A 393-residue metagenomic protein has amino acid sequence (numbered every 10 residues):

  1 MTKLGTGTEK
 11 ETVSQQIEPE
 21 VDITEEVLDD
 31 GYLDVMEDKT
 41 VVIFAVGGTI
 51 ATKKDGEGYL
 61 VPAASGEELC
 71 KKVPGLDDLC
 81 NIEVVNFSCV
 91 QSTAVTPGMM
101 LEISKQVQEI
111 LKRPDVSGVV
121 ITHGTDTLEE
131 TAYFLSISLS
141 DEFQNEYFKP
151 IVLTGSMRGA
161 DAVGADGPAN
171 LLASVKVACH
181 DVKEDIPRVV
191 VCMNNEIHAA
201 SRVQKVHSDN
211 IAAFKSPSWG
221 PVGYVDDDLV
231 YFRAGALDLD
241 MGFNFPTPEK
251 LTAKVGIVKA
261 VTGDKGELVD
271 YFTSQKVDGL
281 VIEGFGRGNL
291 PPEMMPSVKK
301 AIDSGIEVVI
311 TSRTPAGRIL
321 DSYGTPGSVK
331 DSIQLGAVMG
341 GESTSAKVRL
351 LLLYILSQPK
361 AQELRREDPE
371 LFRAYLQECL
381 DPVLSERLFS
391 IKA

Functional and structural regions predicted by a protein language model:
T2-I110, A316, A361: ATP/NTP phosphate-donor binding region
K3-V35, G284-A393: C-terminal non-catalytic interaction/assembly regions of soluble proteins
I17, V21-G31, V35-G48, K54 (+3 more regions): Accessory alpha-helical/coil subdomains and C-terminal extensions that flank or cap enzyme catalytic cores
T52-K53, T127-A132, G164-L171, N289-P291: Short glycine/serine/threonine-rich phosphate/pyrophosphate-binding segments that cradle anionic phosphate groups
K53-E57, A132-Y133, V163-D166, H198-K205 (+1 more regions): Short acidic, glycine/serine/threonine-rich loops at helix termini
R113-L128, Q275-R287: Short acidic, glycine-rich surface-loop motifs adjacent to enzyme active sites
I121-F148, L290-K299: Short Gly/Thr/Asp-enriched flexible loops that form oxyanion-binding sites at enzyme active sites
L153-D227: Internal gly/pro-rich beta-alpha loop/helix module that stabilizes soluble enzyme cofactors or their anionic handles
